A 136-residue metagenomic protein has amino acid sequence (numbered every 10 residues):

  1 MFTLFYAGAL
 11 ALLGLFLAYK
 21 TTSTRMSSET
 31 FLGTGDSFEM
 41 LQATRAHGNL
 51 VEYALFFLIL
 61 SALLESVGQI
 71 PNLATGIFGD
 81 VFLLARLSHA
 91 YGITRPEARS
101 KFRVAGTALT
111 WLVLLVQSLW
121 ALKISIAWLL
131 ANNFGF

Functional and structural regions predicted by a protein language model:
M1-S28: N-terminal signal-anchor transmembrane alpha helix
Y6-A9, T44-H47, F78-V81, G106-L112: Physicochemical signature of membrane-embedded alpha-helices that form the seven-helix bundle of GPCRs, emphasizing
A7-L17, A62, R86-H89, L114-Q117 (+1 more regions): Helical transmembrane-bundle signal
Y19-R45: Cytosolic, membrane-interface loops and tails of multi-pass inner-membrane proteins
G48-A62, L114: Core segments of transmembrane alpha-helices that mediate helix-helix packing or line hydrophobic substrate/ligand
L64-R95: Mid-chain, well-packed structural core segment of small domains
S88-L115: Interfacial loop-to-transmembrane junctions
L119-F136: Juxtamembrane boundary at the C-terminal end of a transmembrane helix
